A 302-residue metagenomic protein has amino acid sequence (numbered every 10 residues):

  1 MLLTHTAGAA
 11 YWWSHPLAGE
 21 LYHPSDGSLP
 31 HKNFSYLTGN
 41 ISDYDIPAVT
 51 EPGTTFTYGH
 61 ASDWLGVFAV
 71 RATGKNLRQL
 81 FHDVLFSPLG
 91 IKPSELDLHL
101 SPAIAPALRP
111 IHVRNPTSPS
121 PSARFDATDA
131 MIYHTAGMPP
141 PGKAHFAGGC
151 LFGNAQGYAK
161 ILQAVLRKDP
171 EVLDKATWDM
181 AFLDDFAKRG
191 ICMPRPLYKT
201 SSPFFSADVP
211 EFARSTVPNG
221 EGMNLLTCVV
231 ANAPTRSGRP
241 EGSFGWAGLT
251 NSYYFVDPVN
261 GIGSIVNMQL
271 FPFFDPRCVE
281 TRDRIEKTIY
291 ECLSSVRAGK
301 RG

Functional and structural regions predicted by a protein language model:
M1-G238: Short, surface-exposed loop or secondary-structure junction motifs that flank catalytic or metal-binding residues
T54, S252-Y253: Beta-propeller and closely related beta-sheet repeat lectin domains
D83, A176-T177, V266-M268, R277-R284: Composition- and surface-driven signal marking solvent-exposed, interaction-prone regions in large proteins
L151, T227, F244, S264-V266: Well-ordered beta-strand positions enriched in small/hydrophobic/aromatic, beta-favoring residues
G248-T250: Short, small/polar residue-rich loop motifs at catalytic or cofactor-binding pockets
Y254-F255, G261-F271: Short, well-ordered beta-strand elements
F271-K300: Generic C-terminus detector
